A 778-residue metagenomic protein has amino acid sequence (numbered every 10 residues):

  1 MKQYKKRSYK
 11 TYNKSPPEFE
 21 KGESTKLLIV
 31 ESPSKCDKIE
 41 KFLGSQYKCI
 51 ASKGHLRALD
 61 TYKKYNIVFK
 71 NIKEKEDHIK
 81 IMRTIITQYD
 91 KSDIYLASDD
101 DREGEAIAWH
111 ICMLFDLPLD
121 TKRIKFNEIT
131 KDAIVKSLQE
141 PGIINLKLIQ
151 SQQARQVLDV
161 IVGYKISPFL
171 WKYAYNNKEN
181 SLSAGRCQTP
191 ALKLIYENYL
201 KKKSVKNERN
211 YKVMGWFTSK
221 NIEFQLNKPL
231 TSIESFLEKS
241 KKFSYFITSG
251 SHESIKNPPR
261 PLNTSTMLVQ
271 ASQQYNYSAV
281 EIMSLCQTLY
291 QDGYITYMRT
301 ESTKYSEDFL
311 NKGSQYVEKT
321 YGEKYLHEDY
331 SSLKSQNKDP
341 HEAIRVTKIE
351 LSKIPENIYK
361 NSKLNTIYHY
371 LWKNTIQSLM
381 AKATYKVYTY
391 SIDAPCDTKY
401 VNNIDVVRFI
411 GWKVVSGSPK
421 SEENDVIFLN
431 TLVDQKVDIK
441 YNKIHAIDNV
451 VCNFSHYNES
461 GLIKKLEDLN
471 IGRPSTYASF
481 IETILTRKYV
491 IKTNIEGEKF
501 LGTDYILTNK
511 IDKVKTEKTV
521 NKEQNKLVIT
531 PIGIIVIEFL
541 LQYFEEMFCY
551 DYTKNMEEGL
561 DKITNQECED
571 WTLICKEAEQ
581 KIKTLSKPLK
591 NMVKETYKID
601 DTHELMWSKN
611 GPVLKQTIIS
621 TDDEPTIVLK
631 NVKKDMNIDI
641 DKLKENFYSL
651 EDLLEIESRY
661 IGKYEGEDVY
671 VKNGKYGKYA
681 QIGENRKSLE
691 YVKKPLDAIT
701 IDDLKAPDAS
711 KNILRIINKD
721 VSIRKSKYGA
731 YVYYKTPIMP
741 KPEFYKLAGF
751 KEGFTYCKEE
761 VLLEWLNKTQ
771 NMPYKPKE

Functional and structural regions predicted by a protein language model:
M1-Y164: Intrinsically disordered, low-complexity regulatory segments
K2-K26, D37-E40, S45-Y47, I86 (+5 more regions): Basic, low-complexity terminal or inter-domain segments flanking catalytic cores
S24, A97-D100, E179-S181, S251-P259 (+3 more regions): Conserved short loop/turn motifs at secondary-structure junctions
S98, P118-K122, G142-I149, K202-V205 (+5 more regions): Short, polar/flexible loop-turn hinges at active-site or ligand-entry regions and domain interfaces
I129-F217, S251-I255: C-terminal or mid-to-C-terminal helical accessory/interaction module adjacent to the motor/catalytic core
L230-L262, L432-K440, I447: Metal- or metallocofactor-binding catalytic centers and their adjacent structured scaffolds across diverse enzyme
Y245-H252, N257-V269, N337-I354, K440: Residues forming anionic-ligand binding surfaces in small-molecule and nucleic-acid pockets of primarily soluble enzymes
